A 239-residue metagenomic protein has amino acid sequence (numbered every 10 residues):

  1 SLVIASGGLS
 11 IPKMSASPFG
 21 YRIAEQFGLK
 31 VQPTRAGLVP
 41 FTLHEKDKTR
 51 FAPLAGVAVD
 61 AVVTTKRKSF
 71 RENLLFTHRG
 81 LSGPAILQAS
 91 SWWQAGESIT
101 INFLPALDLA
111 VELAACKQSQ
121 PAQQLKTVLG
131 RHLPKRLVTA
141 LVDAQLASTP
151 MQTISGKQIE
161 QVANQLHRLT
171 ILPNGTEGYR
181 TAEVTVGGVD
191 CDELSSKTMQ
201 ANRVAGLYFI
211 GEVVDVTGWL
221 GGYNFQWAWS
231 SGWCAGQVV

Functional and structural regions predicted by a protein language model:
S1-A16, I23-E25, L74-R79, L207-F209 (+1 more regions): Short hydrophobic core segments
V3, L9-P12, G83, W93 (+1 more regions): Glycine-rich nucleotide phosphate-binding loop and flanking beta-alpha elements of Rossmann-like dinucleotide-binding
I4, V31-T34, G175, F209-I210: General beta-strand structural signal in soluble alpha/beta enzymes
A5, V63, Q124-R131, N174-G175 (+3 more regions): Domain-scale detector for complete catalytic domains at protein termini or as standalone homologs
L9-F27, V216-V239: A conserved FAD-binding loop/helix module that cradles the flavin
S10-P12, P40, T77, L81-P84 (+2 more regions): Glycine-rich phosphate/pyrophosphate-binding beta-alpha loops
L29-R35, V39-K157: An anion/pyrophosphate-binding glycine-rich loop and adjacent beta-alpha core in soluble alpha-beta enzymes
T139-T217: A glycine-rich dinucleotide-binding beta-alpha-beta segment and adjacent secondary-structure elements that constitute
